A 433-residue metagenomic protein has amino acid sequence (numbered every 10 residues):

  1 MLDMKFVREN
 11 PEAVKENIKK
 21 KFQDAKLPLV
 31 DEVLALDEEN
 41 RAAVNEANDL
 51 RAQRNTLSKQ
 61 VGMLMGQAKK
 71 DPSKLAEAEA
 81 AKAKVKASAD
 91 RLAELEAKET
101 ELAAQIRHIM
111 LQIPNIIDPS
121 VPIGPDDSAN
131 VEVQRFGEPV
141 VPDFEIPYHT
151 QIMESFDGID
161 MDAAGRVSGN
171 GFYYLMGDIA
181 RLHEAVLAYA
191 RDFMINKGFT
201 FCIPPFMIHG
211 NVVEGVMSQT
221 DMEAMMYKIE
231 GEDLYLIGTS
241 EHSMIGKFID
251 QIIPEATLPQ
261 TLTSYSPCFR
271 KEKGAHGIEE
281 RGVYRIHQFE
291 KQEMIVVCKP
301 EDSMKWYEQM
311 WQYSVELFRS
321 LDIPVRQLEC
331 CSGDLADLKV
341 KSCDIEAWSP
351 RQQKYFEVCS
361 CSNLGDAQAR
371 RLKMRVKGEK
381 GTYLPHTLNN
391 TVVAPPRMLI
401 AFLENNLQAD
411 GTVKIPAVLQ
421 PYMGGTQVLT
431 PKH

Functional and structural regions predicted by a protein language model:
M1-V140, E154, G158: N-terminal alpha-helical targeting/anchoring segments
L27, R135-H433: TRNA-recognition modules of translation machinery and tRNA-sensing kinases, especially anticodon-binding
